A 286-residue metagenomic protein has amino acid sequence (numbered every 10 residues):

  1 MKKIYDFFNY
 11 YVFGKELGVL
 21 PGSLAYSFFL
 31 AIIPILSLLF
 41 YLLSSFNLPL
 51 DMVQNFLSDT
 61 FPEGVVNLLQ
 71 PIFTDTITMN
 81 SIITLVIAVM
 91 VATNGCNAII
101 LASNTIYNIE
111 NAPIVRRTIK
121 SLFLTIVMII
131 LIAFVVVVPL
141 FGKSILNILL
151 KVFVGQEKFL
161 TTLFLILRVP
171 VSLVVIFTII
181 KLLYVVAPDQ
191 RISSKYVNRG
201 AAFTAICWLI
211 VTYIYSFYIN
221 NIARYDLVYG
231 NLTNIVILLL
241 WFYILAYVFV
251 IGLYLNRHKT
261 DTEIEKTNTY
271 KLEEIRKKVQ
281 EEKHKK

Functional and structural regions predicted by a protein language model:
M1-K286: Membrane-embedded alpha-helices and immediately adjacent juxtamembrane helical segments in alpha-helical membrane
